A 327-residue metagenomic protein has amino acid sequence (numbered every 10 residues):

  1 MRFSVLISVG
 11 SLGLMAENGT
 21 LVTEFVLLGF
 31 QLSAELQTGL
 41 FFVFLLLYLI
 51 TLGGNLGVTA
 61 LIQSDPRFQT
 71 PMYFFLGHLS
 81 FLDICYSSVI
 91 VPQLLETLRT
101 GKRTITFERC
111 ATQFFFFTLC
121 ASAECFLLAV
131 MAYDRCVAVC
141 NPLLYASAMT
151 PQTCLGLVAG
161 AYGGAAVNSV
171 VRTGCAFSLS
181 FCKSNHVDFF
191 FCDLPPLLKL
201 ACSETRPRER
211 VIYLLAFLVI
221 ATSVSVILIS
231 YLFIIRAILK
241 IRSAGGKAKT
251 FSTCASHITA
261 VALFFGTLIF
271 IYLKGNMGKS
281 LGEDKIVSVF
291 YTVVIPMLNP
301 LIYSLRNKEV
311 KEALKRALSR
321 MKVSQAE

Functional and structural regions predicted by a protein language model:
M1-E327: Transmembrane helical core of 7TM receptor-like proteins
